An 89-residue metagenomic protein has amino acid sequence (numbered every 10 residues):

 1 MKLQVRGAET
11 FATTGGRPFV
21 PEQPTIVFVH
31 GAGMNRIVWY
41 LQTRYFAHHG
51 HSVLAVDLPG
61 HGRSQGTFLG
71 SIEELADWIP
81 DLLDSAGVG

Functional and structural regions predicted by a protein language model:
M1-V5: Short acidic-hydrophobic surface loop/beta-edge motif
A8, T13, Y40, H48 (+1 more regions): Active-site loop/oxyanion-hole signature of alpha/beta-hydrolase fold enzymes
R17-T25, H51: Proline/glycine-enriched tight loop/beta-turn segments at coil->beta junctions that connect or precede beta-strands
Q23, G31-M34: Active-site glycine-rich loops that stabilize anionic/oxyanionic intermediates across multiple enzyme folds
F28-G31, A55: Structural cue for short, hydrophobic secondary-structure segments
I37: Key DNA-contact positions within bacterial/archaeal DNA-binding proteins
